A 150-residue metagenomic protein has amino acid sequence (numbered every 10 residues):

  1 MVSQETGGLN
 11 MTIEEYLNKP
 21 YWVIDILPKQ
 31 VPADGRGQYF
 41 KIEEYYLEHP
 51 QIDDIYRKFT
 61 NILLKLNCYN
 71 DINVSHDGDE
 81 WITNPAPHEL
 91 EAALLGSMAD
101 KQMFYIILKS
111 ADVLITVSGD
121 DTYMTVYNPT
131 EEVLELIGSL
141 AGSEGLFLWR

Functional and structural regions predicted by a protein language model:
M1-Y123, N128-R150: Structured alpha/beta or helical-core interaction and ligand-binding surfaces enriched in interleaved
